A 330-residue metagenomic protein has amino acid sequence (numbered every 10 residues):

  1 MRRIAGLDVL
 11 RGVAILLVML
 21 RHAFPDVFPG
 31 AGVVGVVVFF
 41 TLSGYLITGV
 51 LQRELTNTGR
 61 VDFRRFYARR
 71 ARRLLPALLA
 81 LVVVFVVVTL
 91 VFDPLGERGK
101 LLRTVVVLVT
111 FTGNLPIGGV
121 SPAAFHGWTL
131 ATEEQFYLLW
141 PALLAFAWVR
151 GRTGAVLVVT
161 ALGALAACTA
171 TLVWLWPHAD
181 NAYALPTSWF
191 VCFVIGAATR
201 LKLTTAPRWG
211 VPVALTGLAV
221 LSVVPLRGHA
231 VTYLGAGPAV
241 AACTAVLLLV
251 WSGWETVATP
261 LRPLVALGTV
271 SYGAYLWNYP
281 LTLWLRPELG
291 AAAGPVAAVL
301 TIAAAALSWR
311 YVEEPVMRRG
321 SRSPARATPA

Functional and structural regions predicted by a protein language model:
M1-G6, V13-G35, I47-R65, V87-G99 (+3 more regions): Alpha-helical transmembrane segments in multi-pass integral membrane proteins
F39: Structured binding elements
R64, A68-L81: Alpha-helical transmembrane segments of multi-pass membrane proteins
A80-V88: Hydrophobic alpha-helical transmembrane segments that constitute the membrane-spanning cores of multi-pass membrane
L101-S121: Extracytosolic (periplasmic/ER-lumenal) interhelical loops and adjacent juxtamembrane/interface segments of multi-pass
V120-L144: Function-critical hydrophobic alpha-helical transmembrane segments in multi-pass membrane proteins
